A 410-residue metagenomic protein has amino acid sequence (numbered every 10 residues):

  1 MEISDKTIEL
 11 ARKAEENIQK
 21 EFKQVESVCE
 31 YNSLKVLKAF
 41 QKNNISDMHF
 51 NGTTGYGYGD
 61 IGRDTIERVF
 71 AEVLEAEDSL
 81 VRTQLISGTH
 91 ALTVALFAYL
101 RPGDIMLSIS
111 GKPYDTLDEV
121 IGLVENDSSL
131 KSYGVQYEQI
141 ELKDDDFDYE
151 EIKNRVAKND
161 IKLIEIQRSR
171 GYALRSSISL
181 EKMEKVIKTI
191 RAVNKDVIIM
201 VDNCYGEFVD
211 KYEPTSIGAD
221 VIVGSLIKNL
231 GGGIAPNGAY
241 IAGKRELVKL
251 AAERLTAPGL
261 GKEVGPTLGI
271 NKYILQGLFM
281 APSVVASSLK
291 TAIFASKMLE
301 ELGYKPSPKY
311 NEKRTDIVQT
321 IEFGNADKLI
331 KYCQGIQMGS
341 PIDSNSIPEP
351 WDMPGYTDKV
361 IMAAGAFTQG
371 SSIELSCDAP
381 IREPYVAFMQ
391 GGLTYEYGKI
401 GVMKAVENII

Functional and structural regions predicted by a protein language model:
S4-Q19, E26-S27, V36-K42, S46-H49 (+7 more regions): Conserved PLP-enzyme active-site core in the AAT-like
D47-Y56, E67, L80-T83: Flexible, gly/proline-biased loop segments at the beginnings of proteins or at boundaries between secondary-structure
R63: N-terminal pre-P-loop "Q-motif" helix
D78-V81, D104-L107, K162-L163, D196-I199 (+6 more regions): Structural motif
E300-I410: Conserved C-terminal alpha-helix-loop-beta "cap" of PLP-dependent enzymes that closes/shapes the active-site mouth
